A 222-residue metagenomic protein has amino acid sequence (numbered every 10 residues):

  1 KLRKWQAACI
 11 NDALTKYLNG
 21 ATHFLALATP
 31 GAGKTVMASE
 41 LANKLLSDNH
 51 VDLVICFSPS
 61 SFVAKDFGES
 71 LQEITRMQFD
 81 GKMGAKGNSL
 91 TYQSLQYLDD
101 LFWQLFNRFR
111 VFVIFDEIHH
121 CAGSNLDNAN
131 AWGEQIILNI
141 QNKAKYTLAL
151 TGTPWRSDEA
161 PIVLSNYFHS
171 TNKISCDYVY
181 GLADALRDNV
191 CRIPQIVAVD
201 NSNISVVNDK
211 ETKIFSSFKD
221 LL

Functional and structural regions predicted by a protein language model:
K1-L27: Conserved pre-motif I regulatory segment
N19-L41: Walker A/P-loop
L46-L53, P59-M83: Conserved helix-turn-beta segment of the N-terminal RecA-like "Helicase ATP-binding" lobe in SF1/SF2 helicases
D52-L53, G84-G87, F109-F112, K143-A149: Loop/turn-to-beta-strand initiation segments
S61-V63, Q93-Q96, H119-H120, G152-S157 (+2 more regions): Conserved nucleotide-binding/hydrolysis micro-motifs of P-loop NTPases
G87-N139: Conserved RecA-like ASCE ATPase "motif II neighborhood" in helicase/translocase motors
G123-C191: Post-DEXD/H (motif II) to motif III coupling segment of the RecA-like Helicase ATP-binding lobe
I174-L222: Conserved interdomain linker/interface between the two RecA-like ATPase lobes of SF2 helicase motors
